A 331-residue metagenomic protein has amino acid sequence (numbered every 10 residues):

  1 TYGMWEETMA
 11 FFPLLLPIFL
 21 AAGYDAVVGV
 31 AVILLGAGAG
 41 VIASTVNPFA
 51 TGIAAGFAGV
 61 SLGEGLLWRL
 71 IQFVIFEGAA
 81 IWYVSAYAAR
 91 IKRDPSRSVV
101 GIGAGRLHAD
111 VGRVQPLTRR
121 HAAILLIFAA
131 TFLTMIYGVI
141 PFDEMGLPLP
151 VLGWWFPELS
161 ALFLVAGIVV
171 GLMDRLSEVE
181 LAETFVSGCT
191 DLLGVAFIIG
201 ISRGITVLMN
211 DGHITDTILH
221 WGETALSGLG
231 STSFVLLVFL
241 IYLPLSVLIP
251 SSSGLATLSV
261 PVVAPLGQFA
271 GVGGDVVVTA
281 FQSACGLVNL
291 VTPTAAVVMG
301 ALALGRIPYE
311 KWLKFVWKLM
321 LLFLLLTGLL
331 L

Functional and structural regions predicted by a protein language model:
T1, F12, Y24-I42, G65 (+3 more regions): Alpha-helical transmembrane segments of multi-pass membrane proteins
T1-L14, I199-M209, A225-P265, F269-A270: Hydrophobic alpha-helical transmembrane segments of multi-pass integral membrane proteins, predominantly secondary
G3-M4, Y24-V60, E64-R106, L331: Transmembrane-helix bundle segments that line or gate the permeation/cavity pathway in multi-pass membrane proteins
E6-I18, P48-F57, L219, S253-L266 (+1 more regions): Re-entrant/interfacial helical elements at transmembrane boundaries that shape and gate the permeation pathway
A22-V28, R120-A122, F156-S160, C189-F197 (+2 more regions): Membrane-interfacial loop-to-helix junctions in multi-pass transporters
V30, L66-L70, L125, A196 (+3 more regions): Hydrophobic alpha-helical transmembrane segments
V41-W68, F269-V276, A296-L331: Transmembrane alpha-helical segments and their short flanking loops that form helix-hairpins/helix-helix interfaces
L66-T184, L304, P308-K314: Long, contiguous bundles of hydrophobic transmembrane helices that form the permeation core of multi-pass
